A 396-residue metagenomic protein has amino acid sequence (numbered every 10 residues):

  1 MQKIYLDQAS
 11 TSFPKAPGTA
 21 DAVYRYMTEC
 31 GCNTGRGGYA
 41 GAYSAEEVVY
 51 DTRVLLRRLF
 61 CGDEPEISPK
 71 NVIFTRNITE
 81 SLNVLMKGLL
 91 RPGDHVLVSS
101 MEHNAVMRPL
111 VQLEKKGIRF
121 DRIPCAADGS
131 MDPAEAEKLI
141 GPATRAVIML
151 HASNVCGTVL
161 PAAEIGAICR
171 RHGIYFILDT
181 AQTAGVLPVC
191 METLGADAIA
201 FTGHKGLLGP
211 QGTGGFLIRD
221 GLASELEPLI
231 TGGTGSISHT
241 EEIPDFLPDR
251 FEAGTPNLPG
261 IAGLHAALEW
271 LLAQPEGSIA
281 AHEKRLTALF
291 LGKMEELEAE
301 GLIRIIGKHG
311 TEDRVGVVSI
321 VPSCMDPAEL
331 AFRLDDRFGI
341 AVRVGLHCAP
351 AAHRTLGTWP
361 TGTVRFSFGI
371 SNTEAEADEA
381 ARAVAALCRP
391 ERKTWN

Functional and structural regions predicted by a protein language model:
M1-N396: Pyridoxal 5′-phosphate
